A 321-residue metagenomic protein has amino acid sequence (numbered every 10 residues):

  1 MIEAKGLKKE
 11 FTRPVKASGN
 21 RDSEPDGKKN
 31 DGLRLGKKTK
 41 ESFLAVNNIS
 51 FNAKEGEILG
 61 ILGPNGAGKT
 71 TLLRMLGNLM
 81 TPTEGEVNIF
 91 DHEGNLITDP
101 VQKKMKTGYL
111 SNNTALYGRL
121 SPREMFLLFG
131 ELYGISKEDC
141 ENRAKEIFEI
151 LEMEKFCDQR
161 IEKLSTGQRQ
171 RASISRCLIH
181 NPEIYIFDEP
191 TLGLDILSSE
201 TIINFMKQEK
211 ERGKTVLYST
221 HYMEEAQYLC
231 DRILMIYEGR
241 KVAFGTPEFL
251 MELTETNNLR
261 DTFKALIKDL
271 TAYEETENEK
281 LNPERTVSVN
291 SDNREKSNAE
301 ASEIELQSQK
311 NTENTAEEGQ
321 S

Functional and structural regions predicted by a protein language model:
G19-R34, L127, E131, E138-F156: Conserved ABC ATPase "signature" region
G77: Helix-to-loop junction immediately C-terminal to a conserved catalytic motif
G85-L96, Q102-K103: Conserved ABC transporter NBD signature motif
R160-L164: Conserved ABC ATPase signature
Y185-E189: Catalytic Walker B motif of ABC-type/P-loop ATPase nucleotide-binding domains
F244-G245: ABC ATPase "signature
